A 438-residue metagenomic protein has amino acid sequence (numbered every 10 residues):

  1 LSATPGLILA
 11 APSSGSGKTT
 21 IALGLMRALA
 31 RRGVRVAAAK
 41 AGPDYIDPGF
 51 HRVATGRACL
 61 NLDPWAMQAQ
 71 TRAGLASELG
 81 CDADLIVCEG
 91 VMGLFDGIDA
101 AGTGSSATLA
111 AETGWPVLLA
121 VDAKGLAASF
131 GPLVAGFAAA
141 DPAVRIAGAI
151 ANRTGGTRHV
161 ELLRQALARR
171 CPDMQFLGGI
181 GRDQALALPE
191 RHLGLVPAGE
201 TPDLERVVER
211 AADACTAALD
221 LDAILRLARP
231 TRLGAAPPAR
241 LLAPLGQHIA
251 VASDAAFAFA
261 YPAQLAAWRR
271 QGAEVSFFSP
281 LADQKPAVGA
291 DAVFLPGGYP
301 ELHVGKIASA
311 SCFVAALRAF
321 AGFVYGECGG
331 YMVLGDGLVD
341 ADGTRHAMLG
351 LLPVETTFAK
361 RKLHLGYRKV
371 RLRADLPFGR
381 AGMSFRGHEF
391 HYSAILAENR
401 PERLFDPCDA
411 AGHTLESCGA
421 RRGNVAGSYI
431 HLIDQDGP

Functional and structural regions predicted by a protein language model:
S2-T113, V117, V121-R145, T157-E161: ATP-dependent carboxylate-amine ligase catalytic core
G6, G33-A37, G246-H248, E274 (+1 more regions): Residues that mark the start of a beta-strand
I8, V87-E89, L118-A120, I150 (+3 more regions): Structural motif
A110, A243-L245, A258-R269, E274-V275 (+2 more regions): C-terminal and late-domain segments of enzyme folds
W115, P172-M174, A319-F323: A short helix->loop->beta-strand "cap" motif at the edges of active sites that frequently abuts
A127-L241: Internal gly/pro-rich beta-alpha loop/helix module that stabilizes soluble enzyme cofactors or their anionic handles
Q247-A308, V314-A319: Phosphate-binding active sites in nucleotide-utilizing proteins
P300-L376: Cysteine-nucleophile active-site neighborhood
